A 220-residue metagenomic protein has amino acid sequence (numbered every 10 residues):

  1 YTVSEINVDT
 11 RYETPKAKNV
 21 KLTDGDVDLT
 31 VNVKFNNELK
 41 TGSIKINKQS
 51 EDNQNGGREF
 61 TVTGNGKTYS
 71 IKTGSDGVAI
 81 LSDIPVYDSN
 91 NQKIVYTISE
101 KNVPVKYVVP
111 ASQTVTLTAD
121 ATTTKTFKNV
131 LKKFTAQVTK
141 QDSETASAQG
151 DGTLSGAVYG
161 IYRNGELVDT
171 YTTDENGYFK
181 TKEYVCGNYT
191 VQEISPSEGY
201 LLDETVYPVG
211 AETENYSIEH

Functional and structural regions predicted by a protein language model:
Y1-H220: Solvent-exposed loop/turn and edge beta-strand elements of beta-rich ligand-binding domains
